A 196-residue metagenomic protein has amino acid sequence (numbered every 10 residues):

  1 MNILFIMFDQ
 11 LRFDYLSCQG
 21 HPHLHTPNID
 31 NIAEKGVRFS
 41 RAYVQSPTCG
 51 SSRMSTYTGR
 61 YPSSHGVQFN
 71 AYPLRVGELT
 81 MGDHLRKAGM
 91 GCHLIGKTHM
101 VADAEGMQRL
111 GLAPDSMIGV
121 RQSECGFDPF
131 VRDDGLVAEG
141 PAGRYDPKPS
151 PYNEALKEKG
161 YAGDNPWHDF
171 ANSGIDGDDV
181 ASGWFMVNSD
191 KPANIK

Functional and structural regions predicted by a protein language model:
M1-K196: Formylglycine-dependent sulfatase
